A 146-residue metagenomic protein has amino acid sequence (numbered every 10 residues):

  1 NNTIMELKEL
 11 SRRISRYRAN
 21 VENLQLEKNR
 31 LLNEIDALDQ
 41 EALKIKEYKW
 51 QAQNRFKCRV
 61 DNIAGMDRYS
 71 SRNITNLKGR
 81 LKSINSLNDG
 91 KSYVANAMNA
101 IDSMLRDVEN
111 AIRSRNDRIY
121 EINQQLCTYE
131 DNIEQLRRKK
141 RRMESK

Functional and structural regions predicted by a protein language model:
N1, S71, D117-Y120, E144-S145: Short, structured coil/loop segments at alpha-helix boundaries
N1-E22, N132-K146: N-terminal or membrane-proximal amphipathic helix/coiled-coil initiation segments that transition from
T3, R12, Y17-A19, Y48-W50 (+3 more regions): Mixed-charge, polar/low-complexity N-terminal
L10-R68, V108, I112-R115, I119-I122: Alpha-helical coiled-coil
I45, A52, N96, T128-Y129 (+1 more regions): Short, surface-exposed, polar/charged, turn-prone segments marking secondary-structure boundaries
V60-D107: Short, glycine/alanine-rich amphipathic alpha-helical segment that often forms an alpha-turn-alpha hairpin
S103-R142: Non-transmembrane, heptad-repeat alpha-helical coiled-coil rod segments that act as dimerization/spacing scaffolds
